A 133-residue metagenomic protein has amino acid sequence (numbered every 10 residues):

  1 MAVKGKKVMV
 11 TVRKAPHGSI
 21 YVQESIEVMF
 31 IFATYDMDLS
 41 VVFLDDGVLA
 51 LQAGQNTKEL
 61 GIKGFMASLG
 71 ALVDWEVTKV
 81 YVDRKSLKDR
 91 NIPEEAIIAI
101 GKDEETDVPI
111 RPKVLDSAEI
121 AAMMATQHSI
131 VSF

Functional and structural regions predicted by a protein language model:
M1-G5: Positively charged, low-complexity intrinsically disordered leader regions
V8, L39, K79-V80: Hydrophobic anchor at the start of a short beta-strand that flanks the dinucleotide cofactor-binding loop
V8-Q23, Q52-L60: Short, glycine-rich nucleotide/cofactor-binding loops
V22-V41: Histidine-anchored nucleotide/phosphate-binding helix
V42-Q52, L87: Short connector loops at secondary-structure junctions
G61-P109: Mid-chain, well-packed structural core segment of small domains
V80, S129-V131: Short, well-ordered beta-strand core segments
A99-S129: Low-complexity intrinsically disordered segments
